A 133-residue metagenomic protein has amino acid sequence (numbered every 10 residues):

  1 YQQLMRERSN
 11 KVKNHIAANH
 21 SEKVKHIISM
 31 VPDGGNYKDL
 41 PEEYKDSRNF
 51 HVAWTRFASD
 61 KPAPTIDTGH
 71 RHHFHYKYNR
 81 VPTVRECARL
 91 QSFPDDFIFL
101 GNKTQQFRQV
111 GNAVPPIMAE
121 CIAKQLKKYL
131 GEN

Functional and structural regions predicted by a protein language model:
Y1-N133: C-terminal target-recognition/interaction regions appended to catalytic cores
